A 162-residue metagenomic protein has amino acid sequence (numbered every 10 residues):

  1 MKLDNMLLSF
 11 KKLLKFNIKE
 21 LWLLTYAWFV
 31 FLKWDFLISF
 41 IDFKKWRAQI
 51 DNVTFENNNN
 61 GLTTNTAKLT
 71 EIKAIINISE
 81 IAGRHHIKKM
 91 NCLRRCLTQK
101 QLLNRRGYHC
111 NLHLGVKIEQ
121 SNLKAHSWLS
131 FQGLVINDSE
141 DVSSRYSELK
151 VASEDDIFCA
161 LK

Functional and structural regions predicted by a protein language model:
M1-L62, E71, I78-K88, E148 (+1 more regions): N-terminal accessory/pre-domain segments preceding catalytic cores
G61-A67, E140-S143: Charged/polar, low-hydrophobicity segments characteristic of intrinsically disordered regions and flexible loops
K68-L69, K73, H113: Contiguous, function-dense segments enriched for cysteine-driven chemistry and partner/ligand-binding capacity
I78, L97-C159: Hydrophobic/aromatic-rich core segments of domains that either
R84-H85, K89-R94, T98: Active-site neighborhoods of divalent-metal-dependent phosphate/nucleic-acid chemistry enzymes
